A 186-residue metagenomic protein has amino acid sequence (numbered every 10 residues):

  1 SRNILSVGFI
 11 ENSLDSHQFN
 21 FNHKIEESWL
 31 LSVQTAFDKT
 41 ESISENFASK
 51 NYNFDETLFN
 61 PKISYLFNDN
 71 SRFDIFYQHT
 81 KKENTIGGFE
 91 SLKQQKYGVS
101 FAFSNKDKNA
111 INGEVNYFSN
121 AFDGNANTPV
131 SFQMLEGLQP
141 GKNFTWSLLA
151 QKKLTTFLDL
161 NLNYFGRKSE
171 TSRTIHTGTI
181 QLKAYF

Functional and structural regions predicted by a protein language model:
S1-F186: Exposed, low-structure sequence patches enriched in small/polar residues
